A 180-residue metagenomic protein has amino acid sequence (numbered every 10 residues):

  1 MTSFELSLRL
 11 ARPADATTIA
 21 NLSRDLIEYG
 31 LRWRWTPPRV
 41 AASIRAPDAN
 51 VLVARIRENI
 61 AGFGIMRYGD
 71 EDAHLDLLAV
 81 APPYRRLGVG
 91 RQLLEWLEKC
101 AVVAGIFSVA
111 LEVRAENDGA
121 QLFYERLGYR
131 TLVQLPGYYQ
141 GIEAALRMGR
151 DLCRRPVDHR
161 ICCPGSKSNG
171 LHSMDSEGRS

Functional and structural regions predicted by a protein language model:
M1, S108-R114, L146-D151, S180: Conserved catalytic core of the tyrosine transesterase superfamily
F4, L10-L87, R91-A104, V133 (+3 more regions): Acetyl-CoA-dependent GNAT
V80, R114-A115: Short amphipathic helical patch at the helix-1/turn junction of helix-turn-helix
L94, N117-A120, G137-I142: Short glycine/proline-centered loop/turn elements that form peptide/ligand docking sites
A110-E112, E125, R130-R147: Conserved catalytic-core motifs of GNAT/GCN5-like acyltransferases
G119, P156-V157: Residue-level signal for secondary-structure boundary sites
